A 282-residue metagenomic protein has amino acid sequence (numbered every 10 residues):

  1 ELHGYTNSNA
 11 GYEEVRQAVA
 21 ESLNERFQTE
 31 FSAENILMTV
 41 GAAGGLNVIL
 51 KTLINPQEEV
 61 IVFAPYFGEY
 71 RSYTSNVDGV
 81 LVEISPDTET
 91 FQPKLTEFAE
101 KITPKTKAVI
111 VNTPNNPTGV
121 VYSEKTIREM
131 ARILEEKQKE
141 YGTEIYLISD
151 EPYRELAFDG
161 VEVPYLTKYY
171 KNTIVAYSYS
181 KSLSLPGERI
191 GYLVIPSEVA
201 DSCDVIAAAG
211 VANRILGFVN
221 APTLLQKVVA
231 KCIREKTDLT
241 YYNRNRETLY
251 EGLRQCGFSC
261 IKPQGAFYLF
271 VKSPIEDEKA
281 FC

Functional and structural regions predicted by a protein language model:
E1-G41, V48, L225, C232-E235: N-terminal small-domain helix-loop-helix segment of the aminotransferase-like
E30-I36, P56-E59, K105, T143-E144 (+1 more regions): Short acidic capping loops at alpha-helix termini that bridge into adjacent secondary structure
T52-T74: Conserved PLP-anchoring active-site segment centered on the Schiff-base-forming lysine
N76-V82: A short helix-loop-beta submotif of the ANL/AMP-binding
T88-D159: Active-site phosphate-binding strand-loop segment of PLP-dependent enzymes
K171-N243, E247-Y250: Conserved core segment of the aminotransferase class I/II
N243, E247, R254-C282: Conserved PLP-binding catalytic core of the aspartate aminotransferase-like
